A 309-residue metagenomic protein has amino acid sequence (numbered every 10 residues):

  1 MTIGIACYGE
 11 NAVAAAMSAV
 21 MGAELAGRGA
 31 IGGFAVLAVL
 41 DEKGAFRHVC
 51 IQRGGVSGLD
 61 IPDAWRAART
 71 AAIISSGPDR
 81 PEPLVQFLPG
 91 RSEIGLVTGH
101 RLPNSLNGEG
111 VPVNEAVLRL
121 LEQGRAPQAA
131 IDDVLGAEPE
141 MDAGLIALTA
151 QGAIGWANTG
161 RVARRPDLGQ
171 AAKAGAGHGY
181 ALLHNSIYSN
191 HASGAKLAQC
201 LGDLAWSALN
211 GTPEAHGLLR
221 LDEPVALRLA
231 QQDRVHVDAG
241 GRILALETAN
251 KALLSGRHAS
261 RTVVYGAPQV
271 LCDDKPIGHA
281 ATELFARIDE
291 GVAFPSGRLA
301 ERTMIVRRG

Functional and structural regions predicted by a protein language model:
M1-G309: N-terminal nucleophile
